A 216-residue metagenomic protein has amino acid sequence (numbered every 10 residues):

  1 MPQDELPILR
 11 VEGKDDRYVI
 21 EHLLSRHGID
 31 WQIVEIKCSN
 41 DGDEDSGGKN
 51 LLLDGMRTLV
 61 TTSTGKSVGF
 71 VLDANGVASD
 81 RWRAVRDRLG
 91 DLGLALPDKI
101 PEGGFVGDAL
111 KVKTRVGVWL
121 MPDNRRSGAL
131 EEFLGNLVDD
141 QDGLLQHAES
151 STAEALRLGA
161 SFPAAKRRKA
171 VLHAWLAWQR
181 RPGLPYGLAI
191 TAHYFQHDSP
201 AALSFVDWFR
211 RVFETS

Functional and structural regions predicted by a protein language model:
P2-D4, H22-V34, L53-S216: C-terminal accessory helical subdomains adjacent to catalytic cores in phosphodiester- and nucleotide-handling enzymes
L9-E12: Short hydrophobic beta-strand that contains or immediately precedes a catalytic carboxylate
K14, N40-G47, L72-D80: Acidic, metal-coordinating catalytic cores used for nucleic-acid/nucleotide bond scission and strand-transfer chemistry
K14-D15, R125: Short beta->alpha linker loops
D16-I20: Short N-terminal binding/cap micro-motifs at the start of the first secondary-structure element
D30-N50: A short beta-strand-loop structural module common to alpha/beta enzyme folds
